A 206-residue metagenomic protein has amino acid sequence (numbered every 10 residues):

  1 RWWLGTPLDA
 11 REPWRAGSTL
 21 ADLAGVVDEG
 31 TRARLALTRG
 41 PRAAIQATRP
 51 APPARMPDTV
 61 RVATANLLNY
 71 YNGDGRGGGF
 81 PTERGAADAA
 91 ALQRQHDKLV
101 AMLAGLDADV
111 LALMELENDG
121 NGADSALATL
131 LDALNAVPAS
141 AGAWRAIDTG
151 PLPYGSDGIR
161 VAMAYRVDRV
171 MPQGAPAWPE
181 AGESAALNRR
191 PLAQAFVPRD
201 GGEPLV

Functional and structural regions predicted by a protein language model:
W3, P7-D9, P13-T19, T31-V206: Divalent cation-coordinating acidic motifs and surrounding scaffolds that mediate Ca2+/Mg2+/Mn2+/Zn2+-dependent binding
L20-D28: OB-fold and OB-like beta-barrel modules that bind single-stranded nucleic acids
